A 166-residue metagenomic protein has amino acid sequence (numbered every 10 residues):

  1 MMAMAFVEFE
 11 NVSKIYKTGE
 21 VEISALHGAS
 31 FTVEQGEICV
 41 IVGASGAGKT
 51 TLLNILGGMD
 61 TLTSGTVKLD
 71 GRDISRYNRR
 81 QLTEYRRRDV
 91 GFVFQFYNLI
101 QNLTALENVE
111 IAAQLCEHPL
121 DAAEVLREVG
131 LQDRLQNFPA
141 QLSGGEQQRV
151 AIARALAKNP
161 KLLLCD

Functional and structural regions predicted by a protein language model:
M1-A3: Short, Lys/Arg-enriched N-terminal segments with co-localized hydrophobic residues within the first ~10-30 amino acids
A5-C165: ABC family nucleotide-binding domain
